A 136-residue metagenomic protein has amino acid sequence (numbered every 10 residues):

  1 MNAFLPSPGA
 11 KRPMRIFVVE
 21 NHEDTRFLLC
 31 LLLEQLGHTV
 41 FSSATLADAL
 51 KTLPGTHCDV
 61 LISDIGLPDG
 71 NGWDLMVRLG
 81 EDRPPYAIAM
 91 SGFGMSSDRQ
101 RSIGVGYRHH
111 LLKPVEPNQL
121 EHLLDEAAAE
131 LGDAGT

Functional and structural regions predicted by a protein language model:
M1-E20, C30, N118-T136: Non-catalytic signal-transmission and effector/linker regions of two-component phosphorelay proteins
E23-F41: Two-component/phosphorelay signaling modules centered on CheY-like receiver
S42-V60: Acidic, metal-coordinating helix/loop segments flanking the phosphotransfer/catalytic sites of two-component signaling
T45, N71-D74: Acidic catalytic/metal-coordinating carboxylates
D64, S91: Active-site residues of response regulator receiver
W73-P84, L124-E126: Short amphipathic alpha-helix used as the core "switch/output" element in two-component signaling
D74, G94-H110, H122: Alpha4 helix (beta4-alpha4-beta5 surface) of REC/receiver domains from two-component response regulators
K113: A Lys-centered signature of the CheY-like receiver
